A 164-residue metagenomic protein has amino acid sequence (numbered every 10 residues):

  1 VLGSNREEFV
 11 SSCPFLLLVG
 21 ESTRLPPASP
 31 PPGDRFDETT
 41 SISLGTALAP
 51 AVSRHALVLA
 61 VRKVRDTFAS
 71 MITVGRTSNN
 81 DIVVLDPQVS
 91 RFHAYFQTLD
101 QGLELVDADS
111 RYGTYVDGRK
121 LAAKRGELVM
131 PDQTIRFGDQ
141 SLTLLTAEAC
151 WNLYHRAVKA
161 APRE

Functional and structural regions predicted by a protein language model:
V1-L85, T143-E164: Intrinsically disordered, low-complexity acidic Ser/Thr-rich regulatory segments
S53-D139: Forkhead-associated
